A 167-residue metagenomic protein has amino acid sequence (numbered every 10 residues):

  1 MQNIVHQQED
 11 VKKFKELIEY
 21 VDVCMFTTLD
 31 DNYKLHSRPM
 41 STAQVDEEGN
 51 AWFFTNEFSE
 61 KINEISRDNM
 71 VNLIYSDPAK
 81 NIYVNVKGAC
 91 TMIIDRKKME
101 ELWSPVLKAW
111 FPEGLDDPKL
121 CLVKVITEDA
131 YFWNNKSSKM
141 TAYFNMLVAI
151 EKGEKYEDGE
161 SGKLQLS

Functional and structural regions predicted by a protein language model:
M1-M25, I150, G159-S161, L166-S167: Extreme N-terminal tail/first-helix region
Q2, L120-S167: C-terminal edge-of-domain segments
H6, D10-V11, V21-C24, H36 (+3 more regions): Membrane-topology and secretion signals of cell-surface/extracellular proteins
E16-D31, V71-Y75: A short, Trp-centered hydrophobic/proline-enriched beta-strand micro-motif
Y33-M40: A positional/architectural concept
E48-W52: Short active-site oxyanion
F54-N56, S76: Short His-Asn-centered micro-motif
E64-T127: Short, structured beta-strand-loop surface elements
